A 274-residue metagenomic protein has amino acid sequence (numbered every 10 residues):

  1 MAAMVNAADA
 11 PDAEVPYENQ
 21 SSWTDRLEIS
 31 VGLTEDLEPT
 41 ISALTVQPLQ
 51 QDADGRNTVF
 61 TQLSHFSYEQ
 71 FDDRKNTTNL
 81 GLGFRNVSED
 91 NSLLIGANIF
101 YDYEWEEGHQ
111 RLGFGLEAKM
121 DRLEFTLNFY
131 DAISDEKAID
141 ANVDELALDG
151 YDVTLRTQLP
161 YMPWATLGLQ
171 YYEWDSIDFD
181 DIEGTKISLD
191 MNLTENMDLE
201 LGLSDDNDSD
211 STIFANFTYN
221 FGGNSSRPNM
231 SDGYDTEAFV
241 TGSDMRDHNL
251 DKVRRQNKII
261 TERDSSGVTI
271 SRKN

Functional and structural regions predicted by a protein language model:
V5-D73, H248-R254, K258-N274: Outer-membrane beta-barrel initiation region
A8-N19, I133-G168, W174-F179, N192-E200 (+1 more regions): Flexible, glycine-rich linker and terminal segments associated with outer-membrane beta-barrel/transport systems
W23-D25, L37-A43, N57, R74-L80 (+6 more regions): Residues that define the transmembrane beta-barrel architecture of outer-membrane proteins
V31-L37, L63-F71, F84-N86, Y101-W105 (+5 more regions): Transmembrane beta-strands of outer-membrane beta-barrel pores
A43-Q47, L80-F84, I99, F114-M120 (+3 more regions): Residues on the lipid-exposed face of transmembrane beta-strands in outer-membrane beta-barrel proteins
Q51-F60, V87-A97, R122-L127, Y161-L169 (+2 more regions): Repeated loop/turn-to-beta-strand initiation elements of outer-membrane beta-barrel proteins
Q110-F114, L201-L203: Short beta-alpha junctions and helix-cap segments that line functional grooves
